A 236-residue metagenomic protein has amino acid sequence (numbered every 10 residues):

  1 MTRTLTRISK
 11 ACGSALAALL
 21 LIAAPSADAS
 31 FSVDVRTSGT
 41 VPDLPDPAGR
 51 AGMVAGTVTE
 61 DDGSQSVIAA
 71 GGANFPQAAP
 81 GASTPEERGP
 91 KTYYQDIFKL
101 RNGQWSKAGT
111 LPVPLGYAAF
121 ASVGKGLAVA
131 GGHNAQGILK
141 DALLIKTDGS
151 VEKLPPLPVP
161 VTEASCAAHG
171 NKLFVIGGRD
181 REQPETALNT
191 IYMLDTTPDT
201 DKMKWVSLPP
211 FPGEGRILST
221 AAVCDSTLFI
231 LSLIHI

Functional and structural regions predicted by a protein language model:
M1-T2, L233-I236: Accessible peptide chain termini
M1-T4, L19, S30, E60: A general, composition-driven signal for non-globular sequence regions
T2-A15: Bacterial N-terminal signal peptides that target proteins for export
G13-A23: Bacterial N-terminal signal peptides
A29-I234: Kelch-like beta-propeller repeat domains
